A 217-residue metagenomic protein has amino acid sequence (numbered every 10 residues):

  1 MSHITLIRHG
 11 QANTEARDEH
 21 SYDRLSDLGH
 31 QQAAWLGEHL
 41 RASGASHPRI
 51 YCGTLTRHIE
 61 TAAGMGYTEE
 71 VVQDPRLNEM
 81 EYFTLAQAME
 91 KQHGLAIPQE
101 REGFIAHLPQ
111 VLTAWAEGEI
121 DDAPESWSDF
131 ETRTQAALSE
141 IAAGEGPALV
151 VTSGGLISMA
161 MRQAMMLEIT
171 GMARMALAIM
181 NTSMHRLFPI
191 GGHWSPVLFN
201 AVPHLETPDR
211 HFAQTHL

Functional and structural regions predicted by a protein language model:
M1-G10, R101-V111: Short coil-to-beta-strand
I4, P48, G144-T152: Generic beta-sheet signal
I4-G64, E125-Q135: Loop-to-helix element that buttresses phosphate recognition and phosphoryl-transfer chemistry
G10, G154, N200-V202: Active-site metal-binding loops of divalent metal-dependent hydrolases
W35-P109: Phosphate-coordination/substrate-recognition cap region in phosphate-metabolizing enzymes
R57, I157-S158: Glycine-rich phosphate-binding loops at beta-strand->alpha-helix junctions
Y67, V72, N78-R101, G144-P147 (+1 more regions): Acidic, low-complexity terminal tails and accessory targeting/binding regions of phosphate-metabolizing enzymes
V111-G144: Internal catalytic-core helix/loop-beta-alpha segment that presents or stabilizes conserved functional determinants
